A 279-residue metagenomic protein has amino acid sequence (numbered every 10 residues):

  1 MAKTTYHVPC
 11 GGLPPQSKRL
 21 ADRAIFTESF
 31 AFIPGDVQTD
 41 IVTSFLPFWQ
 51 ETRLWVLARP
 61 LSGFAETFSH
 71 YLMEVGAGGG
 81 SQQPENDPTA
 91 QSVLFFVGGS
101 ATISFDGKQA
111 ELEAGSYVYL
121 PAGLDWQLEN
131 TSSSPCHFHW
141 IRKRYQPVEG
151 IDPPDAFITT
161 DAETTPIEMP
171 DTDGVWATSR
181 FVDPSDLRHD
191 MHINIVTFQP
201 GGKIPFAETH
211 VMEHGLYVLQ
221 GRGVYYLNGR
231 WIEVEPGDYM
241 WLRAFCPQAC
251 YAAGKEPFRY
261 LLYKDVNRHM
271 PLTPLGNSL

Functional and structural regions predicted by a protein language model:
M1-T67, W140-M191, L275-L279: A short, N-terminal "cap"/entry segment at the start of jelly-roll beta-barrel domains of the cupin/DSBH fold
T52-P60, S69-P88, S179-V182, N194-H210 (+1 more regions): Conserved short histidine dyad/triad with adjacent acidic residue
S69, Q82-P84, A90, D106 (+5 more regions): Short, solvent-exposed loop/turn positions at domain surfaces that link secondary-structure elements or cap domain
L72-G76, N86-I103, I195-Q199, T209-L227: Short, conserved beta-strand element in jelly-roll/cupin
S100, D125, P135, G215 (+4 more regions): Structural motif
G107-A122, G229-A244: Short acidic-glycine-tyrosine-enriched beta hairpin
Q109, A122-V148, A244-M270: Ligand-binding loop in jelly-roll beta-barrel domains
T178, G223, Y260-K264: Activation on folded, globular domain regions of eukaryotic proteins
